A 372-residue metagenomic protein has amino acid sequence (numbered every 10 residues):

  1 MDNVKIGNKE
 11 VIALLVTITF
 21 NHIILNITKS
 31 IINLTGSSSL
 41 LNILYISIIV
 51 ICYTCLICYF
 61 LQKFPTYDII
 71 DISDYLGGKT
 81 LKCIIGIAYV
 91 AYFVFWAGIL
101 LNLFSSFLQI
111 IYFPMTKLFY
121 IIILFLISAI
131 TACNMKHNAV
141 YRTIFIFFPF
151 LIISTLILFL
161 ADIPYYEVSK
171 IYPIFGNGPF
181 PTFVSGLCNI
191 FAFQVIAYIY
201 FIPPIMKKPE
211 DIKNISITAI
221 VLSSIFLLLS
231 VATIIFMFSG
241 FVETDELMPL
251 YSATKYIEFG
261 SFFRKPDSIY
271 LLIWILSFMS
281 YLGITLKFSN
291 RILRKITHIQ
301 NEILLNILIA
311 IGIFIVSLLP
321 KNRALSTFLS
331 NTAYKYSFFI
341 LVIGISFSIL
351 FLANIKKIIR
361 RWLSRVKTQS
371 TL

Functional and structural regions predicted by a protein language model:
M1-S37, I205-M206, I355-L372: Membrane-interface "cap" regions at the ends of multi-pass membrane proteins
N8-N26, N42, I46, V50 (+6 more regions): Hydrophobic, membrane-embedded alpha-helices of multi-pass small-molecule transporters
I24-L118: Membrane helical hairpin/interfacial module
S30-C58, N331-F347, K357-T368: Extracellular loop-to-transmembrane helix junctions
L44-L56, V90-L100, S128-I130, F148-I163 (+2 more regions): Selective recognition of specific alpha-helical transmembrane segments in multi-pass small-molecule
V94-A97, L101, C133, P149-F175 (+3 more regions): Hydrophobic alpha-helical segments and their helix-loop junctions in multi-pass secondary transporters
F104, K117-Y120, A132-A161, Y334-S346: Membrane-interface loop-to-helix entry segments
M237-P266: Membrane-interface interhelical connector segments
